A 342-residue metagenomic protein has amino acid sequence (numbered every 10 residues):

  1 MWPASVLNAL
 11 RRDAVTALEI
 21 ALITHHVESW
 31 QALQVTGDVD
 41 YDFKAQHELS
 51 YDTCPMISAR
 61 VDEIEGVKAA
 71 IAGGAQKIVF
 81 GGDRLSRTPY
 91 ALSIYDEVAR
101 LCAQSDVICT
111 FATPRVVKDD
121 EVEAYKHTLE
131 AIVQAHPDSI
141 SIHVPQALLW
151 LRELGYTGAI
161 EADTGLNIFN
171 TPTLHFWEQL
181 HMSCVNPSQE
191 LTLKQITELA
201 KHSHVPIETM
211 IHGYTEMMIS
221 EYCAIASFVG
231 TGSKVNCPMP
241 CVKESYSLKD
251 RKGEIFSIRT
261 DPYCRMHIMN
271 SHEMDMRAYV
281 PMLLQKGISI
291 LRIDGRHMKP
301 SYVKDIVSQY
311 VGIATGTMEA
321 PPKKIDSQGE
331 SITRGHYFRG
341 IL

Functional and structural regions predicted by a protein language model:
M1-F176, N186-L342: Active-site pocket-lining/capping segments in soluble small-molecule metabolic enzymes
Q179: A conserved catalytic-loop motif detector
